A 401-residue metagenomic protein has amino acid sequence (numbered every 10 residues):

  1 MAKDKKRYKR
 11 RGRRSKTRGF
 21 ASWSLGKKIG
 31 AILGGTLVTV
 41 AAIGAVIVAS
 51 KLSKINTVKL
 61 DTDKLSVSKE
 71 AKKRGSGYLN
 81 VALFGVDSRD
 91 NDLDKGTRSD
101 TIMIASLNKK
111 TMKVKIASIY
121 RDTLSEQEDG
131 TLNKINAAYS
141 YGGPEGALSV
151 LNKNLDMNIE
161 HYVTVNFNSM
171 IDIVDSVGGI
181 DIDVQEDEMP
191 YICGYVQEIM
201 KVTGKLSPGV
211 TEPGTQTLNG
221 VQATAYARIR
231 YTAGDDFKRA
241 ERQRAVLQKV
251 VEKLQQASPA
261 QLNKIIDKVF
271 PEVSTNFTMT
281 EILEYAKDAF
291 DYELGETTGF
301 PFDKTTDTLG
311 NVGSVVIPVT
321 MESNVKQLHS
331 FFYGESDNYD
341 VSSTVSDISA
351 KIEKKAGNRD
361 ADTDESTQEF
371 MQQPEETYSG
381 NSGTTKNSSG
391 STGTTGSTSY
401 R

Functional and structural regions predicted by a protein language model:
A2-M112, E284: Entry/capping segment at the start of metal-dependent catalytic domains with acidic active-site entry clusters
K69-A71, E272-R401: C-terminal solvent-exposed extensions
R74-N80, V86, L93-R98, E128 (+7 more regions): Solvent-exposed, acidic/flexible segments
S76-L79, G96-I102, T111-I119, G130 (+7 more regions): Extracytoplasmic
D90-L93, N133-Y141, D156-H161, P213 (+4 more regions): Second-shell loop/turn segments in exported
T101, L132, N136, P144-N152 (+9 more regions): Extracytoplasmic/secreted envelope proteins and their assembly/folding machinery, especially bacterial periplasmic
A137, Y141-K205, N276-T278, I282: Amphipathic, coiled-coil-like alpha-helical scaffolding segments used for oligomerization/assembly
D175-Q261: Flexible, polar/acidic helix-loop-strand segments at domain edges
